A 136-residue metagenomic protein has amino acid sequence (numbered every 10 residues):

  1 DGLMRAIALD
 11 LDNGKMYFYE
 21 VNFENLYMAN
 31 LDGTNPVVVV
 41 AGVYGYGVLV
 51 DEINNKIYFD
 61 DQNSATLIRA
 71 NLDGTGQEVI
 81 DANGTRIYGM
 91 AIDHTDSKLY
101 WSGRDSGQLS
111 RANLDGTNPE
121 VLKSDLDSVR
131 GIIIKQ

Functional and structural regions predicted by a protein language model:
D1-G2, V38-V43, I80-G84, L122-L126: Surface loop/turn motifs at the tips and blade-to-blade linkers of beta-strand repeat domains
L9, Y19, M28-A29, V50 (+4 more regions): Hydrophobic/aromatic beta-strand positions that recur at structurally equivalent sites within the blades
L9-N13, V50-N54, I92-D96, I134-Q136: Residue-level detector of Asp-centered blade-edge/turn motifs that repeat once per structural unit in beta-propeller
Y17-Y19, Y58-D60, Y100-S102: Residue position within the beta-strands of beta-propeller blades
N30-T34, N71-T75, N113-T117: Short loop/turn segments that connect beta-strands within beta-propeller blades
